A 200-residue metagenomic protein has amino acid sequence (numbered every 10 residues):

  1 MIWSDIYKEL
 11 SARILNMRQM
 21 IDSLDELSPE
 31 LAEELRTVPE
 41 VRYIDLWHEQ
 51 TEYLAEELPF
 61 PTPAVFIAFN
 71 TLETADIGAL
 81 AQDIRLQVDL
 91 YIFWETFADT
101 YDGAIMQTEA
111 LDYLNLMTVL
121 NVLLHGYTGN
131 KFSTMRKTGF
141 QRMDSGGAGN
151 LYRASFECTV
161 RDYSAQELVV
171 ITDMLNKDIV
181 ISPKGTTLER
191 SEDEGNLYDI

Functional and structural regions predicted by a protein language model:
M1-L80, L175-I200: Small/polar-rich, solvent-exposed N-terminal microdomains that initiate assembly or binding
T62, T108-L168: Acidic-leaning, charged glycine-interspersed low-complexity segments
A64, D83-D89, L151-S155: Broad gene-expression machinery/nucleic-acid interaction feature
A68-E73, A79-A98, D102: Active-site-adjacent structural patch at catalytic or cofactor/ligand-binding sites
L86-Q87, M106-A110: Amphipathic alpha-helical scaffolding segments
L90-E95, Y113-V119, R161-Y163, I179-P183: Glycine-rich loops and low-complexity Gly/Arg-rich segments that provide flexible linkers or classic glycine-based
T96-D102, L120-H125, G185-D193: Short C-terminal domain-edge/linker segments immediately following a structured domain
Y101-G103, A165-L175: Short, charged, solvent-exposed linker or helix-capping segments at domain edges/interfaces that act as flexible hinges
